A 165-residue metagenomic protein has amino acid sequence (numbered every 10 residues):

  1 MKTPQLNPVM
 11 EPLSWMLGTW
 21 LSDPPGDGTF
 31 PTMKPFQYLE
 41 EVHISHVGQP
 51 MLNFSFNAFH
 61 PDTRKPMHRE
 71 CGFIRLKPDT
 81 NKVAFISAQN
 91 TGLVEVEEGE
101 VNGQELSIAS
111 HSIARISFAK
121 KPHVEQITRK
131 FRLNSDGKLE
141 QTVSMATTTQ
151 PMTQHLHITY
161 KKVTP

Functional and structural regions predicted by a protein language model:
M1-M51, N57-P66, D136, A146-P165: Amphipathic/hydrophobic helical signal segments and adjacent flexible N-terminal regions that mediate secretion
W15, A119-L139, H155: Phosphate-end processing signature that detects enzymes handling 5′-triphosphorylated RNA and polyphosphate
S22, L52-F56, K82-S87, L106-S110 (+1 more regions): Short hydrophobic/aromatic-rich beta-strand segments that constitute the beta-sheet cores of beta-sandwich/beta-barrel
L39-S45, E70-R75, V96-E100, Q126-L133 (+2 more regions): Hydrophobic/aromatic beta-strand elements that line small-molecule binding cavities or substrate pockets in beta-rich
V47-P50, D79, V101-Q104, L133-K138: Short, solvent-exposed coil/turn segments at beta-strand boundaries
H60-P61, T91-L93, A114-R115, T147-T148: Short, surface-exposed beta-strand-loop junctions and turns on beta-sheet-rich folds
P61-E100: Helix-adjacent hinge/juxtasegments
G92-L93, S107-T128: Acidic, glycine-rich flexible loop segments
